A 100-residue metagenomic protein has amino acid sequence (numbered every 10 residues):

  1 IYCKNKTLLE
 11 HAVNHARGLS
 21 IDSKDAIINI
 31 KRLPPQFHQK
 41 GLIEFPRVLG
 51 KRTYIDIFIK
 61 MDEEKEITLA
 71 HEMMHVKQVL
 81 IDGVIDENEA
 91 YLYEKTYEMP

Functional and structural regions predicted by a protein language model:
Y2-A26: Zn2+-dependent metallopeptidase catalytic core
C3-T7, E63-E64, T68, V84-I85: Soluble non-cytosolic domains of exported or imported proteins
L9-E10, S20, P34, I43 (+2 more regions): Compositionally biased amphipathic helical and low-complexity segments enriched in hydrophobic
G18, S23, G50, A70 (+1 more regions): Disordered, low-complexity tails and leader-like regions
N29-E66, V76-L80: Active-site scaffold of zinc-dependent metalloenzymes
H71, H75: Histidine-centered divalent metal-coordination motifs
I81-P100: Post-HExxH zinc-binding segment in Zn-dependent metallohydrolases
